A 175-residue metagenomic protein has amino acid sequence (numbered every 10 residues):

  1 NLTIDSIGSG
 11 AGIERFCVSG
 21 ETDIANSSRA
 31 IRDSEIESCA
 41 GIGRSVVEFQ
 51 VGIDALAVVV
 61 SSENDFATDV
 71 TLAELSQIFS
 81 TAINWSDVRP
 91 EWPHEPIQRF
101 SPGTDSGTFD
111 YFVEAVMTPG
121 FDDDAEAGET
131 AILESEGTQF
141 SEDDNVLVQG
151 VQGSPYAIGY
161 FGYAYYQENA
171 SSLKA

Functional and structural regions predicted by a protein language model:
N1-T81: N-terminal segment of the mature folded domain
L2-S6, S45-E48, W85-W92, D124-A125 (+1 more regions): Surface-exposed patches in mature extracellular/periplasmic domains of secreted proteins
I4, E63, P96-F100, S135-Q139: Conserved short-loop catalytic and cofactor-binding motifs
I13-R15, T22, S101-A175: Ligand-binding pocket segment of bilobal, Venus flytrap-like solute-binding proteins
V47, D54-L56, E95, Y156 (+1 more regions): Envelope-exposed proteins and targeting segments
V60-S61, S86-D105: Short beta-strand->loop
Q77-N84, D144-L147: A Trp-anchored, charged/polar loop motif used as the substrate-binding/catalytic surface of acyl/ester-handling
